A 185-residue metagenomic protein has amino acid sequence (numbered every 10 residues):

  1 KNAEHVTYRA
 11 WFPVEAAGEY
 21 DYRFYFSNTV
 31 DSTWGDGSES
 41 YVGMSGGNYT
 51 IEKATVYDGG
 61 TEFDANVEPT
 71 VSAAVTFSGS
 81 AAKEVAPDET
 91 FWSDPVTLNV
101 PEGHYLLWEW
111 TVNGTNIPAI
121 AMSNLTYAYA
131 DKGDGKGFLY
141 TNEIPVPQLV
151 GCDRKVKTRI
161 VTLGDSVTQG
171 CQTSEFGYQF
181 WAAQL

Functional and structural regions predicted by a protein language model:
K1-L163, T168-E175: N-terminal secretory targeting modules
T158, F176-L185: Phosphate-binding active sites in nucleotide-utilizing proteins
